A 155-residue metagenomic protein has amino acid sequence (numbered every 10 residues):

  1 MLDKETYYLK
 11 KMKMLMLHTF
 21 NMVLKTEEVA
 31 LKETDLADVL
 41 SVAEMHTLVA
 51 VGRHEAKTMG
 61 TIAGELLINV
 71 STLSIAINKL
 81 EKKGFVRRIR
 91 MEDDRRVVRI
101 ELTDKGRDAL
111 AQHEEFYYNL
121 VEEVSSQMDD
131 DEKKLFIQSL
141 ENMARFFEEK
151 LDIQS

Functional and structural regions predicted by a protein language model:
M1-V39: N-terminal leader segment of winged-helix/HTH proteins
E5-M12, T19, E115-S155: Terminal interaction helix/tail motif
N21, K25-E28, K82, S126 (+1 more regions): Regular, well-ordered alpha-helical segments
N21-L24, N78, R107, E141 (+1 more regions): A specific heptad-register position in long alpha-helical coiled-coils used by two-component signaling proteins
E27-N69: N-terminal helix-turn-helix DNA-binding core of bacterial DNA-binding proteins
V49-R53, E114, E141: Short, locally clustered residues in the helix-turn-helix/winged-helix DNA-binding domain
N78-L135: Charged, amphipathic alpha-helical coiled-coil/dimerization segments
